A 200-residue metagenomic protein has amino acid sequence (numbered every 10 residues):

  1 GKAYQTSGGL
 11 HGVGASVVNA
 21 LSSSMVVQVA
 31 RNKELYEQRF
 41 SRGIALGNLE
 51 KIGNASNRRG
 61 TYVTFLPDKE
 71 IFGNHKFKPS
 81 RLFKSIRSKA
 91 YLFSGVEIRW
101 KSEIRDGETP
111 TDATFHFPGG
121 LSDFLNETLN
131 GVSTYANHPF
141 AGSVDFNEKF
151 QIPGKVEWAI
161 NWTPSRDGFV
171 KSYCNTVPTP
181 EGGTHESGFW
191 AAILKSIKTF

Functional and structural regions predicted by a protein language model:
G1-N130: GHKL-type ATPase core
S80, S88, G95-F200: GHKL/Histidine-kinase-like ATPase module
